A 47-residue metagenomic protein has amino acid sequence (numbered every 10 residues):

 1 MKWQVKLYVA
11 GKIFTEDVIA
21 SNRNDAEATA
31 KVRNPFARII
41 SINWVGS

Functional and structural regions predicted by a protein language model:
M1-F14: Short aromatic-glycine-(Arg/Gly/Cys) micro-motifs in beta-strand/loop hairpins
V5-L7, A20, I39-I42: Hydrophobic beta-strand residues in large extracellular and virion-surface proteins
K12-N22: A short, exposed loop/beta-hairpin motif centered on an aromatic-Gly-Thr core
V32-S47: Short, mixed-charge low-complexity intrinsically disordered segments
